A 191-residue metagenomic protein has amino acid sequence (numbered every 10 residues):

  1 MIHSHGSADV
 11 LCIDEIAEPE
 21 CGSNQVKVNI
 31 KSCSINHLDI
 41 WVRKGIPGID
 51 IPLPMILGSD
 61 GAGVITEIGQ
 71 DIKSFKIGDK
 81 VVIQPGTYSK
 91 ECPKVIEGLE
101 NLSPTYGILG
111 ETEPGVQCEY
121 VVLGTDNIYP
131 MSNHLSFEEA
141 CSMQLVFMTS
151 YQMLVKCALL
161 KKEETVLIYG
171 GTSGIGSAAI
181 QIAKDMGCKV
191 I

Functional and structural regions predicted by a protein language model:
I2-V10: Extracellular beta-rich ligand/substrate-recognition surface
I13-E18, A62-V64, K94, L102 (+3 more regions): Conserved hydrophobic/aromatic beta-strand scaffold that supports enzyme active sites
A17-S34, I46-I96, S132: Glycine-rich beta-strand-centered segment in the early N-terminal region that forms part of a ligand/cofactor-binding
H37-K44: Cytochrome P450 core scaffold surrounding the K-helix E-X-X-R motif and the conserved "meander" helix-loop region
T87-Y120, T125-D126: Cysteine-cluster motifs in flexible loop/terminal segments that predominantly coordinate metals
L135-I191: Mid-domain Rossmann-like dinucleotide-binding core that forms the NAD(H)/NADP(H) cofactor-binding site
